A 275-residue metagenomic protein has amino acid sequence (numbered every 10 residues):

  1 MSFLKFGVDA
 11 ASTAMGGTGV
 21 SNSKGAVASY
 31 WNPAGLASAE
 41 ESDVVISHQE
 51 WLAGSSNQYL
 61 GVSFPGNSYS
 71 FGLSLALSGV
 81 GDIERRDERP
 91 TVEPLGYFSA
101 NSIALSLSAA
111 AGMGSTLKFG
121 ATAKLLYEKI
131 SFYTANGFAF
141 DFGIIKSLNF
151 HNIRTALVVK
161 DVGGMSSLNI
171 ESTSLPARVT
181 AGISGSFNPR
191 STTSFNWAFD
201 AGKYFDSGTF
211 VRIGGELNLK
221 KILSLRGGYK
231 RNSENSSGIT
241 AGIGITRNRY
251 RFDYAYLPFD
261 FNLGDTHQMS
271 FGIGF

Functional and structural regions predicted by a protein language model:
M1-F275: Subset of outer-membrane beta-barrel
